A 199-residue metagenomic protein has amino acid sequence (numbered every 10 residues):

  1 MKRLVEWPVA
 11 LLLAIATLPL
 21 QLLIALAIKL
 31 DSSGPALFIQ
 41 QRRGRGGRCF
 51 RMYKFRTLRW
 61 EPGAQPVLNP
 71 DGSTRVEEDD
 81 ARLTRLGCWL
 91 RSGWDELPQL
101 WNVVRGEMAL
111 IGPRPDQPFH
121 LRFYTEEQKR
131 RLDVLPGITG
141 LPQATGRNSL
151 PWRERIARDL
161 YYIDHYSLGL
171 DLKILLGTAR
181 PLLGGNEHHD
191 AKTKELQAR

Functional and structural regions predicted by a protein language model:
M1-P62, L168, K173-R199: A hydrophobic, helix-centered structural microdomain
K2, L83, W101-N102: Active-site alpha-helix of zinc metalloproteases
A14-I15, W89-S92: Histidine kinase transmitter module recognition
L18, E78-A81, D95, L170: A generic structural signal for residues located within well-ordered alpha-helices of large catalytic or ligand-binding
L22, R82, E96, D116-Q117: Short phosphate-engaging motifs
L37-R82, T139-A157: Short, glycine-rich, amphipathic interfacial segments at transmembrane boundaries or analogous
R43, R91, L97-R199: Hydrophobic structural segments characteristic of membrane proteins
L86: Polar-ligand-bearing catalytic/cofactor-coordination segments of membrane-embedded or membrane-tethered inner-membrane
